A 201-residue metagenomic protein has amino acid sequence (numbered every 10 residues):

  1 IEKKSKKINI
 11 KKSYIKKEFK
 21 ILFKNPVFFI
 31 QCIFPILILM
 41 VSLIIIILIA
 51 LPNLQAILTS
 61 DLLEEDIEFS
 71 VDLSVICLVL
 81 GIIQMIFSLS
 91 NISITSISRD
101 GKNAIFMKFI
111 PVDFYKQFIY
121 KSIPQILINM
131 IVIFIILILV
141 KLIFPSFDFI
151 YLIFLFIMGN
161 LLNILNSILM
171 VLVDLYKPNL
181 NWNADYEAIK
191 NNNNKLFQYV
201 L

Functional and structural regions predicted by a protein language model:
I1-I105, F114-L201: Hydrophobic alpha-helical transmembrane segments of membrane proteins
